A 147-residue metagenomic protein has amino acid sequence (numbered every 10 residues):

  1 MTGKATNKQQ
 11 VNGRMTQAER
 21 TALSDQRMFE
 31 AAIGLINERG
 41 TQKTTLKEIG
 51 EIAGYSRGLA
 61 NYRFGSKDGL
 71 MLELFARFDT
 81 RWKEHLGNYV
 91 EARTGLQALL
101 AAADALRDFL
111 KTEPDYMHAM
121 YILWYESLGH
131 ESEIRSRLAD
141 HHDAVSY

Functional and structural regions predicted by a protein language model:
M1-L23: N-terminal intrinsically disordered/low-complexity leader segments
T2, R27, A31, L35-G69 (+1 more regions): Helix-turn-helix
A18, D25-Q26, L46, D68 (+5 more regions): Short, structured helix-loop boundary elements
E73, G87-Y116: Hydrophobic alpha-helical connector segments
A76-W82: Short, basic, alpha-helical segments at the C-terminal edge of helix-turn-helix-like DNA-binding modules
K83-N88, T112, S132-Y147: Amphipathic alpha-helical packing segments from all-alpha helical-bundle domains
T112-S136: Amphipathic alpha-helical segments used for helix-helix packing
